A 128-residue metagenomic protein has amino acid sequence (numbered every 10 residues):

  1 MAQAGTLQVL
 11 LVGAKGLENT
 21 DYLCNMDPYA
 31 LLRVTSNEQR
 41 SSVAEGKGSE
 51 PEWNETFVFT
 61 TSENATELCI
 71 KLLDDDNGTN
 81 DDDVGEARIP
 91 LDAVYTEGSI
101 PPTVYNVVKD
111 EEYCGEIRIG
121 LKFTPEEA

Functional and structural regions predicted by a protein language model:
M1-A2: Beta-strand-rich domain onsets/edges
G5-S49: Calcium-regulated, polybasic anionic-phospholipid
Q8, K15-L17, L23, D74-A128: C2-type phospholipid-binding modules
P28-L32, I70, I89: Hydrophobic beta-strand segments
W53-F57, T103: Short strand-edge motifs at loop-to-beta-strand transitions and within beta-strands of extracellular beta-rich domains
V58-A65: Short Pro-Gly-centered beta-turn/loop motif in secreted/extracellular proteins
T66-D74: A short, solvent-exposed beta-strand micro-motif common in secreted/extracellular proteins
